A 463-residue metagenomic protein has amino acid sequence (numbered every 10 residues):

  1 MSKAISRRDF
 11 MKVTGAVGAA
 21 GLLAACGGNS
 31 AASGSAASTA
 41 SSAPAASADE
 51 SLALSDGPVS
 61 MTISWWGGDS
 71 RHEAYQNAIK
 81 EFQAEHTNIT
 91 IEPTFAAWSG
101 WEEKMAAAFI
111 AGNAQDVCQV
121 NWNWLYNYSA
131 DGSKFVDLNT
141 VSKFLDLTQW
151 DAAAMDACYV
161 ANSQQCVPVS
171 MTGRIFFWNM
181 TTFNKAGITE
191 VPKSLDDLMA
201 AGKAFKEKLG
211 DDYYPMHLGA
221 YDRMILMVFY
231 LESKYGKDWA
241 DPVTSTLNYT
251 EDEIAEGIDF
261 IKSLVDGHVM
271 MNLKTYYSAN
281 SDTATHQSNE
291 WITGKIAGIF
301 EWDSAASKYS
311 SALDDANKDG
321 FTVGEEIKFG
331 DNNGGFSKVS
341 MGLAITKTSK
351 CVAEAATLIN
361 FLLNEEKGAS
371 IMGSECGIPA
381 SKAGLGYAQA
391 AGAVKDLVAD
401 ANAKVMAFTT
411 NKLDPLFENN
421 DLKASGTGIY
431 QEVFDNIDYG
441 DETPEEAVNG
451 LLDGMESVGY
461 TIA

Functional and structural regions predicted by a protein language model:
A43-A53, W122-I175, T322-E326, D396: Hinge/lid segment of periplasmic solute-binding proteins
K80, A84-E85, T90-E92, N162 (+3 more regions): Extracytoplasmic/periplasmic substrate-recognition and gating elements
E81-W150, Y159, T181-K193, N289-G298 (+2 more regions): Extracytoplasmic "Venus flytrap"/periplasmic binding protein-like
A108, Q115-D116, L145-T182, Y214-P215 (+2 more regions): A structural signal for short loop-to-beta-strand junctions that line the ligand-binding cleft of periplasmic/secreted
K134-F135, T140, S304-S311, M341-A424 (+2 more regions): Mature extracytoplasmic/periplasmic domains
A161, Q165-V169, R174, M199-I254: Extracytoplasmic/periplasmic solute-binding protein
N184, E207, S263-D266, F408-A463: Conserved C-terminal helix/tail region of periplasmic/extracytoplasmic solute-binding proteins
G202-K203, T246-S278: Glycine-centered hinge/linker elements that transmit conformational signals in sensory and ligand-binding systems
